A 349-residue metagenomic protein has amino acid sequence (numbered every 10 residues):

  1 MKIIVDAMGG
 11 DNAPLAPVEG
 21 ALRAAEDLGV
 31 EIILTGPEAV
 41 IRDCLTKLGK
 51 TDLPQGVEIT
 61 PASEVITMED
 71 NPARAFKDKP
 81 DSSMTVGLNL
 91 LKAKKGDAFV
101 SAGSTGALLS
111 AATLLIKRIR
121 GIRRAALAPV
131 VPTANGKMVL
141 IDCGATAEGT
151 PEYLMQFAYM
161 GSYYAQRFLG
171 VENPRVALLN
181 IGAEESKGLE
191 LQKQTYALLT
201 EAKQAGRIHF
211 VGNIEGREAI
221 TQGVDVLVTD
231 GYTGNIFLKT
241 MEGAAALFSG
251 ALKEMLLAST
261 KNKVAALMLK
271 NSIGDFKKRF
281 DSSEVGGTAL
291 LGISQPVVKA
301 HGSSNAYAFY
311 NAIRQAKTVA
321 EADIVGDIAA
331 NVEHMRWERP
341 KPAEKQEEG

Functional and structural regions predicted by a protein language model:
M1-D43: N-terminal phosphate-binding or glycine-rich loops at protein starts, especially the Walker A/P-loop of NTPases
I3-L15, F76, A145-M155, K299-S304: Short, glycine-rich nucleotide/cofactor-binding loops
D6, T35-G36, E58-T60, S101-G103 (+6 more regions): Short beta-strand segments
N12-P17, D81-K94, A98-A112, I119 (+6 more regions): Short glycine/serine/threonine-rich phosphate/pyrophosphate-binding segments that cradle anionic phosphate groups
L15-A16, L28-I33, A39, A147-G216 (+1 more regions): Glycine-rich phosphate/diphosphate-binding loop of Rossmann-like nucleotide-binding domains
K50-G96: Phosphate/nucleotide-donor binding subsite
L90-L109, K187, Q192-L198, A202-D275: Glycine-rich phosphate-binding loop
T113-A126, P132-L140, G223-L227, G231-K345: Glycine-rich phosphate/nucleotide-binding loop
